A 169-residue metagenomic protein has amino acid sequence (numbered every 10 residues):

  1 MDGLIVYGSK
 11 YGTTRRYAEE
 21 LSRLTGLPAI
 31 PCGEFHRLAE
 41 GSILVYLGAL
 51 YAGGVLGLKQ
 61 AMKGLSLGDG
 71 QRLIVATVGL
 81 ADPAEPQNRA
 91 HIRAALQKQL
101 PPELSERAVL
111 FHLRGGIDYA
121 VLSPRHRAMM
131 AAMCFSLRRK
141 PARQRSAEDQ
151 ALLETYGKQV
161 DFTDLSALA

Functional and structural regions predicted by a protein language model:
M1-G70: N-terminal beta1-alpha1-beta2 submodule of the flavodoxin-like/Rossmannoid cofactor-binding fold
G53-A169: FMN-binding flavodoxin-like domain, especially the glycine-rich phosphate-binding loop
